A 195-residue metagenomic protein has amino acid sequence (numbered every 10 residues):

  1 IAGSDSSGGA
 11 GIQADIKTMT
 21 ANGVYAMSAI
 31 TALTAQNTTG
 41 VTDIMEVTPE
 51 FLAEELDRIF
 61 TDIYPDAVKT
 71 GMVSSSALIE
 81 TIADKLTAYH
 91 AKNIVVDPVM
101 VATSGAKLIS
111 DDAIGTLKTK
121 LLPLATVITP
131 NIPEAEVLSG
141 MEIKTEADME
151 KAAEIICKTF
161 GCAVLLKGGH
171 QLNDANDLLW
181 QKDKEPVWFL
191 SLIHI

Functional and structural regions predicted by a protein language model:
I1-T20: Glycine/serine-rich anion-binding loops at beta->alpha junctions that coordinate negatively charged ligand groups
S4, T70-G71, A106, K167: Glycine- and other small-residue-rich loops at beta-strand/loop junctions that grip anionic moieties
T20-V96, M100-T103: Conserved N-terminal subdomain of the carbohydrate kinase-like
T48-E50, A88, G105-L122: Conserved phosphate-binding/catalytic loop of the ribokinase/pfkB sugar-kinase fold
D111-E185: Conserved phosphate/ATP/ADP-binding segment of small-molecule kinases
P186-S191: A short, charged helix-loop
I193-I195: Conserved small/polar residues in nucleotide/adenosyl-binding loops
